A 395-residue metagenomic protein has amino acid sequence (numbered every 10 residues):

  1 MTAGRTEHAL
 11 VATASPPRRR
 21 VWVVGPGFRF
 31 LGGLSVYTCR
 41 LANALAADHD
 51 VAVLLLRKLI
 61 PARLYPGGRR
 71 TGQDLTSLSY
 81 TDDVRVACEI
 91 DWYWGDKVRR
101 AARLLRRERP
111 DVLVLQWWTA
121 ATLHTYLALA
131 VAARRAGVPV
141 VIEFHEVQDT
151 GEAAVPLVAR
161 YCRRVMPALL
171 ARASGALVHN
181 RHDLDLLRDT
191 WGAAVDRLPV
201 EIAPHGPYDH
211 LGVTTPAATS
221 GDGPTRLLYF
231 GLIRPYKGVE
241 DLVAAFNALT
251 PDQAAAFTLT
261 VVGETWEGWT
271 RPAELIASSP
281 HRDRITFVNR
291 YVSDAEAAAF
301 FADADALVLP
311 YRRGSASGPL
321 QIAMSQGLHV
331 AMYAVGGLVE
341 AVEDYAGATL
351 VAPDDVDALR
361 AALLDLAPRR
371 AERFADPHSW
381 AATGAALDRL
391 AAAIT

Functional and structural regions predicted by a protein language model:
G27-L31, N43-R107, E264-G268: N-terminal strand-loop element at the rim of the active site of nucleotide-sugar-dependent glycosyltransferases
V131, R135, V158-A176: Membrane-proximal helix-turn-helix segments that form the acceptor-binding/catalytic region of lipid-linked
P167, A171-V213: Donor nucleotide-sugar binding/catalytic pocket of nucleotide-sugar-dependent glycosyltransferases
T219-K237, V243-F246, T260: Conserved donor-binding/catalytic core segment of Leloir-type glycosyltransferases
P272-A295: Nucleotide-activated donor-binding/catalytic signature segment of Leloir-type glycosyltransferases, i.e., the conserved
A299-S315, L328: Acidic donor-binding loop of glycosyltransferase active sites
H329-A334: Short hydrophobic beta-strand element within catalytic cores of glycosyltransferases and related nucleotide-activated
D344-D357, L364-P368: Conserved acidic donor-binding segment of nucleotide-sugar-dependent glycosyltransferases
